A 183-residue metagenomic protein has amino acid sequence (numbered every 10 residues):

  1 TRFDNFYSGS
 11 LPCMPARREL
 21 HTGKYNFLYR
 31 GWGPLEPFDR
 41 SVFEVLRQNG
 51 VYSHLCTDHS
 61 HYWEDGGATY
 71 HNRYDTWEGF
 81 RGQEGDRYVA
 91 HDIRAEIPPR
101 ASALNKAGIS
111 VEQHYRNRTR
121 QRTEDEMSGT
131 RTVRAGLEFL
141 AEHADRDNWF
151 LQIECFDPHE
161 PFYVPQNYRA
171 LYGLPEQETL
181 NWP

Functional and structural regions predicted by a protein language model:
T1-P183: Catalytic domains that recognize anionic headgroups
